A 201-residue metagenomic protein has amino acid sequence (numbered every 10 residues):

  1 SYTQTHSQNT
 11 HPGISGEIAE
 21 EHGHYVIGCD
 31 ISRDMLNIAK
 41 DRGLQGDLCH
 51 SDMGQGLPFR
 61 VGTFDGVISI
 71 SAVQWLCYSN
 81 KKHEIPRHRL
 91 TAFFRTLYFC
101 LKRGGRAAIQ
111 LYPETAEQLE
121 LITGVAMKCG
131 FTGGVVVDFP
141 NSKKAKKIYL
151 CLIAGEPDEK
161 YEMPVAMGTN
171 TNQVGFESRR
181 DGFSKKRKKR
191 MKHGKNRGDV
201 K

Functional and structural regions predicted by a protein language model:
S1-T3: Conserved class I S-adenosyl-L-methionine
S7-L57: Class I SAM-dependent methyltransferase SAM/SAH-binding core
V67-A72: Hydrophobic beta-strand segment of the Class I
V73-W75, Y112-E117: Short "lid" loop at the C-terminus of a central beta-strand within the Rossmann-like core of SAM-dependent
E84-R103: A short glycine-rich, Lys/Arg-flanked "PGG" loop and its adjoining helix->strand segment in the class I
R103-Y112: Conserved beta-strand signature within the Rossmann-like core of class I S-adenosyl-L-methionine
E114-G130, I148: Short alpha-helix
C129, F139-K201: C-terminal lobe and adjacent flexible extensions of AdoMet/dcAdoMet transferase-like proteins
